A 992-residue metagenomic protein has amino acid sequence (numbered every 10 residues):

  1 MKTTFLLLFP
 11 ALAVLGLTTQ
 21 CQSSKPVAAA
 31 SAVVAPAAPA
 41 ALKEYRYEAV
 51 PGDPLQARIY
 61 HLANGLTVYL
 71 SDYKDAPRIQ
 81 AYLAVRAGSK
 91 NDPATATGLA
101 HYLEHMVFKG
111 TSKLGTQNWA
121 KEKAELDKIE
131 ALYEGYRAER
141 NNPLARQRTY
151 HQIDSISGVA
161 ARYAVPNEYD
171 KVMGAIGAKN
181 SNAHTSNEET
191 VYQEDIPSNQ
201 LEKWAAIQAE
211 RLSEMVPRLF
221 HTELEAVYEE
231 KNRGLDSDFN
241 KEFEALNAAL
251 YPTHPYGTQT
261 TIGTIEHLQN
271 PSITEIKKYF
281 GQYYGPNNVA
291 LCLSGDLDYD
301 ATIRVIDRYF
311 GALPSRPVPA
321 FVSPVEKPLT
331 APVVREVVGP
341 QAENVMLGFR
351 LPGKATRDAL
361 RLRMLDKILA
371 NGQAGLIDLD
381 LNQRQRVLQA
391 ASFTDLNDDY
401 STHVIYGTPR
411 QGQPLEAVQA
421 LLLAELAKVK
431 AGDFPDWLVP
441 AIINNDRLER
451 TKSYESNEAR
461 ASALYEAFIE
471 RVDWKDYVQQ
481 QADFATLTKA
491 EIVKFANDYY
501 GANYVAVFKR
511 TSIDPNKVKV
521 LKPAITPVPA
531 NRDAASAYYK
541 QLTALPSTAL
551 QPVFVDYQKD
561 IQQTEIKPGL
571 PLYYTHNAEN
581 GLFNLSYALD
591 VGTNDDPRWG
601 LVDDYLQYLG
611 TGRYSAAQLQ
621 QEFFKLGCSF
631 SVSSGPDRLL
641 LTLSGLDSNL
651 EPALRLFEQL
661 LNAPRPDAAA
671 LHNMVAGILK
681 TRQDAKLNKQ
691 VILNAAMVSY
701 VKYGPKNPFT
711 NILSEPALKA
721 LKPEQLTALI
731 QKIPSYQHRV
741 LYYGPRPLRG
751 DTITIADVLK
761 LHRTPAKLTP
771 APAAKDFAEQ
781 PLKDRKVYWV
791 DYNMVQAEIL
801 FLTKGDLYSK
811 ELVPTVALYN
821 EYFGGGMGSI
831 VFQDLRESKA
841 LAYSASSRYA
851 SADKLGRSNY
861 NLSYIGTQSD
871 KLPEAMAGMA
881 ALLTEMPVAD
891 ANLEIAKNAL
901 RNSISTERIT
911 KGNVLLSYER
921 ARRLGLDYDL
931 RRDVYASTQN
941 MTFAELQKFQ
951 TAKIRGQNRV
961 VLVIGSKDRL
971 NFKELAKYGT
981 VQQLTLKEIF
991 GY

Functional and structural regions predicted by a protein language model:
M1-A32: Bacterial Sec-dependent N-terminal signal peptides
C21-Y69, D298-V338, N344, D378-L379 (+10 more regions): Proteolytic maturation boundary segments
S71, A76-S89, G98-A100, G115-E210 (+16 more regions): M16 family metallopeptidases and their MPP-like homologs
L201-K203, Y299-I303, R357, Q413-A417 (+5 more regions): Short, conserved charged micro-motifs
E210-P217, F310-P317, L423-F434, Q659-P666 (+3 more regions): A common structural junction motif
